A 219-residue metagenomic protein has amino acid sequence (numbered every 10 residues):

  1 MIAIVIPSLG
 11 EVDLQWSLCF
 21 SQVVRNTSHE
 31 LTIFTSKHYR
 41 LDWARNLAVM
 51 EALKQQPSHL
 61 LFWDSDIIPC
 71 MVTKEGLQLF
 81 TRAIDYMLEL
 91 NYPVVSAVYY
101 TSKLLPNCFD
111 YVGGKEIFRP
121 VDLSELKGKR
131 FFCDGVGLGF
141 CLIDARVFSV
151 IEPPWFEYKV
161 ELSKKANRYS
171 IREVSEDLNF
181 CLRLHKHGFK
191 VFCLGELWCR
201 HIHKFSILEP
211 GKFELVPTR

Functional and structural regions predicted by a protein language model:
M1-Y39, W43: N-proximal low-complexity "stem/linker" segments adjacent to membrane-targeting elements
C19-Q22, L47, R82-Y86, N179: Alpha-helical elements of Rossmann-like donor-binding domains used by nucleotide-donor carbohydrate transfer enzymes
R25, L88, H185: Anion (oxyanion) recognition and catalysis
N46-H59: Active-site nucleotide-sugar/metal-binding loop of Leloir-type enzymes
V49, C70-S163: Conserved catalytic core of nucleotide-sugar-dependent glycosyltransferases
P57-V72: Short beta-strand-to-loop acidic/aromatic patch adjacent to the donor-nucleotide binding site
V150-R219: C-terminal catalytic/acceptor-binding lobe
